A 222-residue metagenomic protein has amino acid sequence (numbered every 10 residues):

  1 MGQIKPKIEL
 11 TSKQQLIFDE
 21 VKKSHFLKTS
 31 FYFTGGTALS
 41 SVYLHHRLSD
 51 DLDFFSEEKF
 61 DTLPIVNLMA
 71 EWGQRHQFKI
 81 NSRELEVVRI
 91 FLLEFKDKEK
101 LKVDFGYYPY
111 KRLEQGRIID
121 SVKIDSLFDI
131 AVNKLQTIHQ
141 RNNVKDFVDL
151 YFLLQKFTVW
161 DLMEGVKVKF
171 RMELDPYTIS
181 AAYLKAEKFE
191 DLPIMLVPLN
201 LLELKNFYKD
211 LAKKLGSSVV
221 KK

Functional and structural regions predicted by a protein language model:
M1-K222: Compositionally biased terminal segments of proteins
